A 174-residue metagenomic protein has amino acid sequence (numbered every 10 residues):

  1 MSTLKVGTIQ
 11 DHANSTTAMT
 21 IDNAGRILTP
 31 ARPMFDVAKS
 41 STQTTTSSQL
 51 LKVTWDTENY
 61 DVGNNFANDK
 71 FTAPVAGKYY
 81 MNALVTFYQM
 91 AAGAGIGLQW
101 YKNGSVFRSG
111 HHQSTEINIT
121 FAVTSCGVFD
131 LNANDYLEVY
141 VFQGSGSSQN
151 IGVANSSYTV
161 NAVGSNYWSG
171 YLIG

Functional and structural regions predicted by a protein language model:
M1-S2, V6-D11, T17-M19: Parallel beta-helix/beta-solenoid repeats that form elongated, surface-exposed shafts/blades used for receptor binding
V6-G7, H12, A24-G174: Extracellular jelly-roll beta-sandwich "head" domains, especially the C-terminal globular C1q domain
